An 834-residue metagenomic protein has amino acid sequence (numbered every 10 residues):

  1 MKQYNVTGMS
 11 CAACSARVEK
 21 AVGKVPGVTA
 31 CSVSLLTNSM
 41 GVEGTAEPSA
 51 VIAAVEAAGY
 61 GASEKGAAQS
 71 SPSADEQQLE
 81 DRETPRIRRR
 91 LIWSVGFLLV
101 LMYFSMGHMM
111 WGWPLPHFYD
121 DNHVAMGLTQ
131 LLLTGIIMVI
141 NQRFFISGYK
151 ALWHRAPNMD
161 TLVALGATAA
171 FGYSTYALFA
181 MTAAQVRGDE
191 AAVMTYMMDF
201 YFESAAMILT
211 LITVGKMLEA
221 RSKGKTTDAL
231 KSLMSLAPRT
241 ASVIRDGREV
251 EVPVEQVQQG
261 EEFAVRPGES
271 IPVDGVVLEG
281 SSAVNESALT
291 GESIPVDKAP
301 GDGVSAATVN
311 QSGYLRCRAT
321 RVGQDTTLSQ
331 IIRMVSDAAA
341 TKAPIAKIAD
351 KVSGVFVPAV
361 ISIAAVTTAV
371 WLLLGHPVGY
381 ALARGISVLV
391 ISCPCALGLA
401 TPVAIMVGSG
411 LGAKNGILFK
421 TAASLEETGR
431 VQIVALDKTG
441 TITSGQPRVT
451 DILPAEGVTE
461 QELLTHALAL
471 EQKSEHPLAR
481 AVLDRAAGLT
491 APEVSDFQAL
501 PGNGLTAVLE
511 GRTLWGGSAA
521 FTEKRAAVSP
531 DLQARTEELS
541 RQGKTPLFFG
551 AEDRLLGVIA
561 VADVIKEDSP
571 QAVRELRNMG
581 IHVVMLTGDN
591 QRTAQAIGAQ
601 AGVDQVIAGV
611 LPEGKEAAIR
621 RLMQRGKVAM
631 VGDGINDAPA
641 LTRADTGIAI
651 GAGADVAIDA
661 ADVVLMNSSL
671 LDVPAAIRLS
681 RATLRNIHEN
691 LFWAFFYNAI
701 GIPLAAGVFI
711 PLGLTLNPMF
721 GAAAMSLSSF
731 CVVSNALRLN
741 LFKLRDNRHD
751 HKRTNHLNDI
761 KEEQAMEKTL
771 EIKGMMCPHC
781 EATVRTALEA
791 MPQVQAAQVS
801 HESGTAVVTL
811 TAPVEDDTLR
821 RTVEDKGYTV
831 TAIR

Functional and structural regions predicted by a protein language model:
M1-A125, K223, S232, R248-E251 (+3 more regions): Flexible metal-binding regulatory segments at protein termini and peripheral loops
A16, T29, P267, V431 (+3 more regions): Conserved ATP-binding TGD loop and adjacent catalytic N/P-domain core of P-type ATPases
P26-S49, F200, K231-D325, A422-A467 (+1 more regions): Conserved cytosolic catalytic loops of P-type ATPases
R86-T240, K351, P718: Transmembrane helix-loop-helix hairpins at the membrane interface
R89, T308, G429-E475, N503-V584 (+2 more regions): ATP-driven catalytic headpiece of P-type ATPases
M110-V124, W153, G172, L411 (+9 more regions): Membrane-embedded alpha-helical bundles of multi-pass transporters
M181-A184, E190-A191, A206-P267, K298 (+7 more regions): Juxtamembrane coupling segments of multi-pass membrane pumps/enzymes
L289, I348, A383, A396-L470 (+4 more regions): Conserved catalytic phosphorylation-site environment of P-type ATPases
